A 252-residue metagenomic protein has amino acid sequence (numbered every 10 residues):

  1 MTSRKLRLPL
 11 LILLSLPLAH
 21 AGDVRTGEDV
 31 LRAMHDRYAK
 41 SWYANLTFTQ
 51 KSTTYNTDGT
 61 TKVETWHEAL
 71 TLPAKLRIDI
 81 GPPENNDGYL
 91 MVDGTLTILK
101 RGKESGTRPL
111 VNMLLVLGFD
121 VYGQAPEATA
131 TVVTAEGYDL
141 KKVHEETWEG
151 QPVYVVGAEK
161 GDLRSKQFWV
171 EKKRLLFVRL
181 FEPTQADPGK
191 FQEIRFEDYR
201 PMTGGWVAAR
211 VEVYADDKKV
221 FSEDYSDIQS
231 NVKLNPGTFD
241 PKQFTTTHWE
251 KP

Functional and structural regions predicted by a protein language model:
M1-L10: Bacterial N-terminal signal peptides that target proteins for export
L13-A21: Hydrophobic h-region of N-terminal signal peptides that target proteins for export in Gram-negative bacteria
G22-E104, G137-K141: N-terminal mature ectodomain segment of secretory-pathway/periplasmic proteins
G22-R32, W42, T95-R164, T184-K190 (+2 more regions): Flexible, processing/modification-adjacent segments and terminal tails in exported/periplasmic/extracellular proteins
T47-T53, D79, T97, E145 (+3 more regions): Residue-level detector of beta-strand face positions
V63-W66, G88-D93, S105-L115, V170 (+2 more regions): Short amphipathic beta-strand/extended segments with alternating polar/hydrophobic composition
L72-I78, I98-L99, V116-V121, V178 (+2 more regions): Short, surface-exposed linear segments at secondary-structure transitions and domain or protein termini
N85, E149-K242: Gly/Pro-enriched, hydrophobic low-complexity segments that function as extracytoplasmic propeptides/linkers
